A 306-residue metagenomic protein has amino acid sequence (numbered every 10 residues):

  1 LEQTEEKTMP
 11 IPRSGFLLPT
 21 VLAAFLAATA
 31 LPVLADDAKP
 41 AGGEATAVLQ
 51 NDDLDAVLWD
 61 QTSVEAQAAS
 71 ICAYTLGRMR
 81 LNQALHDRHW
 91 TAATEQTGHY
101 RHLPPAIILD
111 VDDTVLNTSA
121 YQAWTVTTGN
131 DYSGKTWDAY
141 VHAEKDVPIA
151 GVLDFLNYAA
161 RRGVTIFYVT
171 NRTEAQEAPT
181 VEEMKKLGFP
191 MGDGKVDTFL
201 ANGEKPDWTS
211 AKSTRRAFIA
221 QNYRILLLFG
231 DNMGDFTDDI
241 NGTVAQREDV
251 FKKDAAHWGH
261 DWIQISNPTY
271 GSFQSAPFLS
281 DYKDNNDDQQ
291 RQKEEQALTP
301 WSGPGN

Functional and structural regions predicted by a protein language model:
L1-T8: Short, Lys/Arg-enriched N-terminal segments with co-localized hydrophobic residues within the first ~10-30 amino acids
P10-V21: Bacterial N-terminal signal peptides that target proteins for export
P19-T29: Bacterial N-terminal signal peptides
V33-L109, L279, D284-D287, R291-N306: Non-catalytic pre-domain segments flanking phosphatase-related domains
G43, A47, T75, E177-N306: C-terminal cap/substrate-recognition subdomain and adjoining C-terminal extension of metal-dependent phosphatase-like
L58-A68, D138-K145, F167-T173, G203-K205: Second-shell loop/turn segments in exported
P104-A106, V115-A150, D154, R161: Active-site neighborhood of HAD-like aspartate-dependent phosphohydrolases
D113, V152-M184, N202, D231-M233: Substrate-recognition element of Asp-dependent hydrolases with the DxDx(T/V) motif
